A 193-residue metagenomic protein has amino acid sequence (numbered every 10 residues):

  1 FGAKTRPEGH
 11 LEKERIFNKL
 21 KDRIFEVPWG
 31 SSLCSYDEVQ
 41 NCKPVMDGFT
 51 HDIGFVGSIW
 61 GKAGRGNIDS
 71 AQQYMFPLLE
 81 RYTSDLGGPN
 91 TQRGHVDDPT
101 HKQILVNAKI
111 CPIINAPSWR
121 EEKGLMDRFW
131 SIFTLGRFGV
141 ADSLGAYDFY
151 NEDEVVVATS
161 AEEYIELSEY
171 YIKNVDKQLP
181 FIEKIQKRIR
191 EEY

Functional and structural regions predicted by a protein language model:
F1-D153, V157: Nucleotide-sugar donor-binding catalytic core of glycosyltransferases
K13-R15, Y170, R188: A generic secondary-structure signal
N107-I110, Y170, E191: Residues within well-ordered alpha-helical secondary structure of globular protein domains
R128, L167, K184-R188: Short, hydrophobic/aromatic alpha-helical segments in well-folded domains
N151, S168, I182: Short, flexible helix/strand-to-coil boundary loops that buttress conserved ligand/catalytic motifs in alpha/beta
A161-K177: C-terminal "capping" alpha-helix adjacent to the active site of nucleotide-linked donor transferases in cell-envelope
I172-Y193: A charged, aromatic-enriched C-terminal amphipathic alpha-helix characteristic of glycosyltransferases across folds
